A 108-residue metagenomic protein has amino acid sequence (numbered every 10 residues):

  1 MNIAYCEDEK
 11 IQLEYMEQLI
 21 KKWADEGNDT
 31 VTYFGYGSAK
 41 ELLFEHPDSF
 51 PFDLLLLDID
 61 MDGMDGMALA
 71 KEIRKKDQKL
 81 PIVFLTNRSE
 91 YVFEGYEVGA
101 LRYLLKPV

Functional and structural regions predicted by a protein language model:
M1-A4, E17: Non-catalytic signal-transmission and effector/linker regions of two-component phosphorelay proteins
E7: Conserved acidic carboxylate
K10-E17, V92: Charged phosphotransfer/docking patches of two-component systems
Y15, L19-E26: Alpha-helical interaction/dimerization surfaces of two-component signaling modules
A24-D29, K76-Q78: Short helix-capping segments at alpha-helix termini
E26-S38: Short hydrophobic/Thr-rich beta-strand motif most characteristic of the beta2 strand and flanking loop of CheY-like
G35-L54: Acidic, metal-coordinating helix/loop segments flanking the phosphotransfer/catalytic sites of two-component signaling
F52-V108: CheY-like receiver
